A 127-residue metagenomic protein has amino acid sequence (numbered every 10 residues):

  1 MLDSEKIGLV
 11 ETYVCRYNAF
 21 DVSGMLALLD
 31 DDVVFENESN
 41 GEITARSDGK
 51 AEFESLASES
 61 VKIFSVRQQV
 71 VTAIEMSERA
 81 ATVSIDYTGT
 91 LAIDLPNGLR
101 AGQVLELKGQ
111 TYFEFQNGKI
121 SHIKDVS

Functional and structural regions predicted by a protein language model:
M1-A27, D31: Short, low-complexity N-terminal intrinsically disordered segments enriched in polar/charged residues
Y13, M25-L26, V33, G49 (+3 more regions): Hydrophobic pocket/interface hotspot
L29, Y87-G89, S127: Short beta-strand segments enriched in hydrophobic/aromatic residues within well-folded beta-rich domains
D30-S77: A solvent-exposed, acidic/Ser-Thr-rich amphipathic alpha-helical stretch
I63-S65, S77-R79, L99-L107: A generic structural micro-feature
R79-L91: A short hydrophobic beta-strand element
T82, L105-S127: Short beta-strand edge/turn micro-motifs at domain boundaries
G89-Q103: Short, cysteine-centered beta-strand-loop-beta hairpins and adjacent loop/turn segments enriched in charged/polar
